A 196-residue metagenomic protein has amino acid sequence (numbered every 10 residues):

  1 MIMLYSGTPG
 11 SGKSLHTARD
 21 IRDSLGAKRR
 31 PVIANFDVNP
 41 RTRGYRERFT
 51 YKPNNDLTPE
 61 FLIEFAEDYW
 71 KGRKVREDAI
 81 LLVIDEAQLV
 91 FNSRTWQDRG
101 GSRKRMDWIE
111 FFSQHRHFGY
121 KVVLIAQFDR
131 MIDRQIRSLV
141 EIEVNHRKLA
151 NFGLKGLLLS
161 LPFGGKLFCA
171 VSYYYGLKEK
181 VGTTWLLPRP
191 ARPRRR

Functional and structural regions predicted by a protein language model:
M1-G26: Glycine-rich P-loop/Walker A and Walker A-like loops and their local beta1-loop-alpha1 context in P-loop NTPases
S24-A27, G72-R76, S113-F118: Conserved catalytic network of the ASCE P-loop NTPase/AAA+ motor domain
R29-R30, D78-L81, H117-L124: Loop/turn-to-beta-strand initiation segments
R29-V38: Short beta-strand-centered segment that lines the nucleotide-binding/catalytic pocket of NTP-utilizing
N39-R46, D133-R137: Short loop/helix-cap segments at secondary-structure boundaries that form the rim of catalytic
R41-E110: Conserved nucleotide-sensing/catalytic segment adjacent to the nucleotide-binding pocket in NTP-handling enzymes
A87-V181: Replace "adjacent to P-loop NTPase cores in ATP/GTP-dependent enzymes" with "adjacent to NTP-binding cores
S172-R196: Conserved AAA+ ATPase small/helical "lid" subdomain
